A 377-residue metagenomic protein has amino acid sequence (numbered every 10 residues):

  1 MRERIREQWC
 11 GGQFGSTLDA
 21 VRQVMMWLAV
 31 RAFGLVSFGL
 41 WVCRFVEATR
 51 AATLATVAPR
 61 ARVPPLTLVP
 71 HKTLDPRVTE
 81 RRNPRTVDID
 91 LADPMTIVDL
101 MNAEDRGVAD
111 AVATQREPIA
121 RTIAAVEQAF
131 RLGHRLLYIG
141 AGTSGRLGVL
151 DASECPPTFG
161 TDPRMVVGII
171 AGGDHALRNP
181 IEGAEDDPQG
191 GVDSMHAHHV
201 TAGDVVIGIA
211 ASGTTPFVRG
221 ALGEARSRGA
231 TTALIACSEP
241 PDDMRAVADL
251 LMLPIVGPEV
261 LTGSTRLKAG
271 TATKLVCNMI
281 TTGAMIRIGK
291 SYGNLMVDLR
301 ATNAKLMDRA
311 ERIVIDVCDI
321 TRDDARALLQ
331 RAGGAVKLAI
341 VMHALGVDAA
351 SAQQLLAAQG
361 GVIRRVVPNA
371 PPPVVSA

Functional and structural regions predicted by a protein language model:
A20, A55-T56, A61: Small-residue helix-boundary/cleavage micro-motifs
V24-L28, A32-L35, G39, T49: A hydrophobic membrane-anchoring feature enriched in long, contiguous, low-charge segments that mark signal-anchor
L66-A111, Q115: Cofactor-/ligand-binding subdomain signature composed of acidic, glycine-rich, tryptophan-containing flexible loops
L100-V108, G168-N179, Y292, G333: Gly-rich Lys/Arg/Thr-decorated short loops/hinges at beta-loop-alpha junctions or inter-strand turns that position
T114-A129: A short, well-structured juxtamembrane/interface segment
L137-M279, A284-I286: Glycine-rich phosphate-binding loops that contact phosphosugars or nucleotide phosphates
A284-A377: Short, amphipathic alpha-helical interaction segments embedded in low-complexity terminal/linker regions of eukaryotic
